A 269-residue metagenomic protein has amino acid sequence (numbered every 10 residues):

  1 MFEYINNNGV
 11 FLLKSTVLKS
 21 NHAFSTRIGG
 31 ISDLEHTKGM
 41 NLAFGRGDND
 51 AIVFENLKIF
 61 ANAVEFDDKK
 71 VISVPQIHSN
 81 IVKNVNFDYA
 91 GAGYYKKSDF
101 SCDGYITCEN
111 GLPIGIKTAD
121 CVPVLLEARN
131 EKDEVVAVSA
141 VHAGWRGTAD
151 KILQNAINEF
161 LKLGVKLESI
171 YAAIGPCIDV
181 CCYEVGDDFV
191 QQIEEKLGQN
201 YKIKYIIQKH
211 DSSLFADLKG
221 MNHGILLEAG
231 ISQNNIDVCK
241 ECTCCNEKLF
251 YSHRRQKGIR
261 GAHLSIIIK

Functional and structural regions predicted by a protein language model:
M1-K269: Active-site microenvironment for binding and transforming phosphate-containing groups
